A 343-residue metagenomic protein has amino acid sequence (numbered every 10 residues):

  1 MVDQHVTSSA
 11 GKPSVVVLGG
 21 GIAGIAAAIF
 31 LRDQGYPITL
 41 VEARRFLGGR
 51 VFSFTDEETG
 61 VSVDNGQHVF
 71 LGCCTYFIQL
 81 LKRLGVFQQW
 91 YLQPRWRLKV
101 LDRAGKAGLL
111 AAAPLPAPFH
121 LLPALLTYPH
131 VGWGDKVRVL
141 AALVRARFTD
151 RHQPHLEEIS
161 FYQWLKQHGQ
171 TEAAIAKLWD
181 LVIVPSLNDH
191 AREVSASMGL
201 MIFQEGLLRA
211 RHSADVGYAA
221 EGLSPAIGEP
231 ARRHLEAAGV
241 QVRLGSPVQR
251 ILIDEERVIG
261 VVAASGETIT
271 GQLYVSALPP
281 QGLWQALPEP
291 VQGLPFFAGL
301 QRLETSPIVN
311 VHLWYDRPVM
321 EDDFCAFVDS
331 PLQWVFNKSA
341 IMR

Functional and structural regions predicted by a protein language model:
V2, G11, W96, S246-R343: Mid-domain catalytic core of redox enzymes that form a hydrophobic substrate pocket/lid adjacent to a catalytic redox
P13-L40: N-terminal Rossmann-like FAD-binding beta1-loop-alpha1 element of flavoenzymes
G19, P94, L244-S246: Short loop/edge segments at beta-strand edges and connector loops that shape dinucleotide/nucleotide cofactor-binding
A23, F46, Q281: Conserved Rossmann-like nucleotide-cofactor binding loop
R32-E57: Glycine-rich FAD pyrophosphate-binding loop
G49-G72, L140, R145-F148: Glycine-rich active-site loop/strand segments that organize a redox cofactor
F77-I78, K82-M201: Mobile amphipathic helical/loop "lid" adjacent to a hydrophobic cofactor/ligand pocket
M201-S265, I269: Helical element adjacent to the flavin cofactor pocket in flavoenzyme catalytic cores
